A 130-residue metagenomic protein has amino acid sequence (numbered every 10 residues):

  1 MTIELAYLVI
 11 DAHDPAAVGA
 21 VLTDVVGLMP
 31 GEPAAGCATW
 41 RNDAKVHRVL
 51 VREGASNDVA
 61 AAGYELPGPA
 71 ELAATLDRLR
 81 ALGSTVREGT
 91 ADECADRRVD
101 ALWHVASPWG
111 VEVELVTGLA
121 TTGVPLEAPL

Functional and structural regions predicted by a protein language model:
M1-A16, V59-Y64, T121-L130: N-terminal beta-strand motif that seeds the catalytic metal site of vicinal oxygen chelate
I3-H47: Core segments of cupin and vicinal oxygen chelate
E4-L8, L28, V49-V51, V59-G63 (+2 more regions): Short, structured motif recognition centered on aromatic/hydrophobic residues
D14, A44, L66-G68, S107-W109 (+1 more regions): Non-catalytic surface loops within mature trypsin-like serine protease
A17-V18, L76, E112: A generic structural signal for ordered secondary structure
A34-C37, R41, K45-A101: A cross-kingdom feature marking solvent-exposed beta-strand/loop segments within repeated, beta-rich binding/scaffold
R80-L130: Vicinal oxygen chelate
